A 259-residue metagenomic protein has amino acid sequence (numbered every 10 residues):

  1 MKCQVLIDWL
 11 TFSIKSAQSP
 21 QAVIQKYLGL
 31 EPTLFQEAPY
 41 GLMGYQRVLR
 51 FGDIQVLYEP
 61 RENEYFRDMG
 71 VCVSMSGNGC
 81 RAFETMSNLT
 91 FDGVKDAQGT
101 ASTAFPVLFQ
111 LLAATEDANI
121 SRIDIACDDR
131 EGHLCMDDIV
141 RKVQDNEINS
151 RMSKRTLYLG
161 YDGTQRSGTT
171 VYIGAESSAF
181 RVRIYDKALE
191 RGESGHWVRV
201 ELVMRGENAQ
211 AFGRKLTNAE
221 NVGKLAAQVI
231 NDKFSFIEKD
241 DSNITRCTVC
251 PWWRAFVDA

Functional and structural regions predicted by a protein language model:
M1-D258: Structured, helix-rich domain cores that form ligand/interaction pockets
